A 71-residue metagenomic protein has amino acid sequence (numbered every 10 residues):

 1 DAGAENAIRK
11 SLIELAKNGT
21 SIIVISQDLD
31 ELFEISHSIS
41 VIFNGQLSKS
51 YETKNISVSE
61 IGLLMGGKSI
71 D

Functional and structural regions predicted by a protein language model:
D1-D71: Glycine-rich phosphate-binding loops of nucleotide-dependent enzymes
